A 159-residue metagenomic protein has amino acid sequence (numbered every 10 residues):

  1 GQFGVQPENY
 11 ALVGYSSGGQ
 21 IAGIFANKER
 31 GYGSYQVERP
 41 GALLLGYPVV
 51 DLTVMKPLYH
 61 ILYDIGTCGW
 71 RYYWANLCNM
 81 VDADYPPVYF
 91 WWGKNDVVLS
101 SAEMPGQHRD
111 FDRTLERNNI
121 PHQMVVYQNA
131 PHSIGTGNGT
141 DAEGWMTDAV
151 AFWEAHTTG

Functional and structural regions predicted by a protein language model:
G1-P57, Y72: Primarily recognizes the serine-hydrolase "nucleophile elbow" in alpha/beta-hydrolase and SGNH/GDSL folds
V37-G41, A83-V88, N118-I120: Short, proline-enriched alpha-helix->beta-strand connector loops that line the catalytic pocket of alpha/beta-hydrolase
M55-L58, A102, T136-G139: Short aromatic-enriched loop/helix-cap "lid" or pocket-rim segments at secondary-structure transitions that line
K56-G66: Acidic/histidine-rich helix-loop elements that form or flank divalent-metal/phosphate-binding sites at the catalytic
G66-M80, P86: Active-site nucleophile elbow and catalytic-triad environment of alpha/beta-hydrolase enzymes
F90-W92, D96: Short beta-strand/loop motif that positions the catalytic acidic residue of the alpha/beta-hydrolase fold
V97-H108: Conserved alpha/beta-hydrolase "acid-adjacent" motif
R109-D112, E116-G159: C-terminal catalytic histidine-bearing segment of alpha/beta-hydrolase fold enzymes
